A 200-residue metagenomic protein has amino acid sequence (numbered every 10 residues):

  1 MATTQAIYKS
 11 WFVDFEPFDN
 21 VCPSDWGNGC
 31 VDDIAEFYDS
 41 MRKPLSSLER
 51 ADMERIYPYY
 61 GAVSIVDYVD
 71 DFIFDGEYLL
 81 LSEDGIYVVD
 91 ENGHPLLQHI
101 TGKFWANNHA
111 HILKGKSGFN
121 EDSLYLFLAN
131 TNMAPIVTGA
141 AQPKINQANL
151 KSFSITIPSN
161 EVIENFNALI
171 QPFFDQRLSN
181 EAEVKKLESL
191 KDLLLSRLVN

Functional and structural regions predicted by a protein language model:
M1-P44, E49-A62, T156, N160-N200: Non-catalytic DNA-recognition/assembly elements of restriction-modification systems
G27-P158: DNA target-recognition domains and sequence-specific DNA-contacting regions of bacterial/archaeal
